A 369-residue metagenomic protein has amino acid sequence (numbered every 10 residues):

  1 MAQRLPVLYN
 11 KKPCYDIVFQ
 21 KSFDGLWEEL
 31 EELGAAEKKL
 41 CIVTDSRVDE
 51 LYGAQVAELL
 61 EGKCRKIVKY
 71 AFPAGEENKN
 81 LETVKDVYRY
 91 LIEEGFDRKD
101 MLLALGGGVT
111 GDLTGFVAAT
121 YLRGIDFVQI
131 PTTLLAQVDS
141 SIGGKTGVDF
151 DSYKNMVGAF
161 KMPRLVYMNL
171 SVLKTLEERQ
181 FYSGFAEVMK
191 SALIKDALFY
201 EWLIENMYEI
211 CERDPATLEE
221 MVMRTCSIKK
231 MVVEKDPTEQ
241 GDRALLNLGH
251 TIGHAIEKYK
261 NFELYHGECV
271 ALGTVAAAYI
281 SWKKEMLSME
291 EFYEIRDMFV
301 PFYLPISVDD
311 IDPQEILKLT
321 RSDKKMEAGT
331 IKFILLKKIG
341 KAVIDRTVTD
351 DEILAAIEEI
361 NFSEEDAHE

Functional and structural regions predicted by a protein language model:
M1-M101: ATP/NTP phosphate-donor binding region
Q3, V188, M286-E369: C-terminal charged capping/lid subdomain of soluble metabolic enzymes
N10, F116-E209: A glycine/threonine-rich phosphate-anchoring loop and its flanking beta-alpha core in nucleotide/phosphate-binding
A74-G75, L105-G107, L248-G249: Glycine-rich beta-strand-to-loop/alpha-helix junction loops that act as flexible
Y88-L105, T114-Q129: Non-catalytic interfacial helical region
V109-F116, Q137, A255: Short glycine/serine/threonine-rich phosphate/pyrophosphate-binding segments that cradle anionic phosphate groups
E201, N206-Q314: Active-site segments that bind and position negatively charged phosphate/pyrophosphate groups
